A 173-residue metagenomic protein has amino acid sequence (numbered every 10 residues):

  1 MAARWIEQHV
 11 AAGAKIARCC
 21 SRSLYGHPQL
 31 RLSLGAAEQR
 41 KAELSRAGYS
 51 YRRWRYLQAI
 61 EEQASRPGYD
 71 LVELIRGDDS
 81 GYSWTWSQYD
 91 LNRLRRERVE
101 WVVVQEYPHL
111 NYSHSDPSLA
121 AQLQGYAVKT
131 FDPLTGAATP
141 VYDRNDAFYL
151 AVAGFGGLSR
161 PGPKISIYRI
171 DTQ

Functional and structural regions predicted by a protein language model:
M1-T172: Catalytic lumenal/periplasmic loop and adjoining terminal transmembrane helix of membrane glycan-assembly enzymes
